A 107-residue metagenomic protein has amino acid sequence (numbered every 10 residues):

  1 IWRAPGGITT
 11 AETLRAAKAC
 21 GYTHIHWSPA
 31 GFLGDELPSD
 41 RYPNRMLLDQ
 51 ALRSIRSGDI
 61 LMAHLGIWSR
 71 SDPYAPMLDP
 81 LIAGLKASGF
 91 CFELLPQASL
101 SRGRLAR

Functional and structural regions predicted by a protein language model:
W2, H24, L61, L85: Conserved, mostly hydrophobic/aromatic
A4-G7, A63-G66, Q97: Short, well-ordered beta-to-alpha junction loops that form the rim of enzyme active sites and present histidine/acidic
G6, I55, L65, K86-G89: Sec/Tat-exported extracytoplasmic proteins
G6-G7, G34-R41, W68-L78: Active-site glycine- and acidic-residue-rich loops that bind and position anionic ligands or nucleotide-like cofactors
I8, E12-L52, G89-S101: His/Asp/Glu-enriched short active-site or ligand-binding loop at hydrolase and phosphoryl-transfer sites
N44-R53, A75-A83: Amphipathic, non-transmembrane alpha-helical secondary structure
S69-R107: C-terminal domain-boundary segment and adjacent tail
